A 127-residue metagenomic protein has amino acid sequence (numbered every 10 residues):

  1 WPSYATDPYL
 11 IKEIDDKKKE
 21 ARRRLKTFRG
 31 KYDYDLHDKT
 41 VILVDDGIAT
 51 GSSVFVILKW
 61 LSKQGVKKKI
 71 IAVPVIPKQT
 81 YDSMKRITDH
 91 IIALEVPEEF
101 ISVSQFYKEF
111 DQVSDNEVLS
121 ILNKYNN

Functional and structural regions predicted by a protein language model:
W1-N127: PRPP-associated nucleotide enzymes
